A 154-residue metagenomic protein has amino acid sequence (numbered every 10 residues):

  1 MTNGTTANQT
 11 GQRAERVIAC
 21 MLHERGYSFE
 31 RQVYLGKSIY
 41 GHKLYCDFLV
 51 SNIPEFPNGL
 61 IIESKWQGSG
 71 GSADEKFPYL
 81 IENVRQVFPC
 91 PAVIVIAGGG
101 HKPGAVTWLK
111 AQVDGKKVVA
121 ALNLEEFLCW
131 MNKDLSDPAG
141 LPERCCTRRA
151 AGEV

Functional and structural regions predicted by a protein language model:
M1-K37: Acidic-basic catalytic patches of nuclease active cores, encompassing PD-(D/E)XK and other metal-cofactor nuclease
Q9, I94-V154: Domain-level recognition of nuclease-like catalytic cores that cleave nucleotide substrates
Q9, R13, V17, K43 (+2 more regions): Short, well-structured alpha-helical interface segments that form or flank functional binding sites
G26, P89-C90, G115-V118: A generic structural signal for alpha->beta connector loops
S28-F56, G71-A73: Active-site metal-binding core of divalent-cation-utilizing nuclease and nuclease-like domains
G36, Q67, F127: Short, solvent-exposed loop/turn segments at secondary-structure junctions
F48-S64, T147-G152: Short, basic, helix/turn surface patches
P57-L60, K65-V113: Catalytic cores of nucleic-acid endonucleases
